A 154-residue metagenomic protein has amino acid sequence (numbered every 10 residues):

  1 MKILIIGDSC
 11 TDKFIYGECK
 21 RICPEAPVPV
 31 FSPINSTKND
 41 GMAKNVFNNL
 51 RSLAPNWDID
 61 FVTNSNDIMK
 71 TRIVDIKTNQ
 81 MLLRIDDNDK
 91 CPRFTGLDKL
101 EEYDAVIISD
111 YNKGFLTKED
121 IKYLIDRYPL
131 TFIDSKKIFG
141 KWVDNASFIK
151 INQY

Functional and structural regions predicted by a protein language model:
M1-I22, A26, I34-Y154: Ribokinase/PfkB-type carbohydrate-kinase core domain
